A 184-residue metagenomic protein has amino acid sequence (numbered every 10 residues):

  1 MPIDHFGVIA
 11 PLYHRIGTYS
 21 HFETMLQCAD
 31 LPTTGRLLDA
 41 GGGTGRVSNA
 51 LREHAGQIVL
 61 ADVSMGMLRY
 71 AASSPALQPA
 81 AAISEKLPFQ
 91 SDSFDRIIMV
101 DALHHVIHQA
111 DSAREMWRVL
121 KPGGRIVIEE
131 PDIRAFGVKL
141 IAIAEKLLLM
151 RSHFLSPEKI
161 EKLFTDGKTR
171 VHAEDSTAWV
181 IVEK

Functional and structural regions predicted by a protein language model:
M1-P32, R46-V47, M67-Y70, I141-I143: Conserved class I S-adenosyl-L-methionine
A10, I16-G17, V47, V127-V180: C-terminal alpha-helical "lid/dimerization" subdomain adjacent to the S-adenosyl-L-methionine
R36, G123-R125: Short glycine-centered segments of the SAM/dcSAM-binding site in methyltransferase folds
L38-A40, T44-K86: Class I SAM-dependent methyltransferase SAM/SAH-binding core
I98: A conserved beta-strand element that flanks and buttresses the S-adenosyl-L-methionine
D101-A102: Short catalytic micro-motifs in class I SAM-dependent methyltransferases
A110-P122: A short glycine-rich, Lys/Arg-flanked "PGG" loop and its adjoining helix->strand segment in the class I
